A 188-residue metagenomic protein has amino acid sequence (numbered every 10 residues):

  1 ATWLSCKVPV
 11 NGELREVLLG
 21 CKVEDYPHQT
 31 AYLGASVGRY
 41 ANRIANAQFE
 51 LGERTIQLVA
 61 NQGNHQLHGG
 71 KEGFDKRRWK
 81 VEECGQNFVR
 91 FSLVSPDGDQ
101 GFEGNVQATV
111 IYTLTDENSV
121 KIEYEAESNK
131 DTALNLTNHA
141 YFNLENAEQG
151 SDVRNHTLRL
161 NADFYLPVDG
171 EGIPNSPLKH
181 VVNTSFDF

Functional and structural regions predicted by a protein language model:
A1-F188: An exposed, glycine/acidic-rich loop-and-rim segment of catalytic or binding clefts
